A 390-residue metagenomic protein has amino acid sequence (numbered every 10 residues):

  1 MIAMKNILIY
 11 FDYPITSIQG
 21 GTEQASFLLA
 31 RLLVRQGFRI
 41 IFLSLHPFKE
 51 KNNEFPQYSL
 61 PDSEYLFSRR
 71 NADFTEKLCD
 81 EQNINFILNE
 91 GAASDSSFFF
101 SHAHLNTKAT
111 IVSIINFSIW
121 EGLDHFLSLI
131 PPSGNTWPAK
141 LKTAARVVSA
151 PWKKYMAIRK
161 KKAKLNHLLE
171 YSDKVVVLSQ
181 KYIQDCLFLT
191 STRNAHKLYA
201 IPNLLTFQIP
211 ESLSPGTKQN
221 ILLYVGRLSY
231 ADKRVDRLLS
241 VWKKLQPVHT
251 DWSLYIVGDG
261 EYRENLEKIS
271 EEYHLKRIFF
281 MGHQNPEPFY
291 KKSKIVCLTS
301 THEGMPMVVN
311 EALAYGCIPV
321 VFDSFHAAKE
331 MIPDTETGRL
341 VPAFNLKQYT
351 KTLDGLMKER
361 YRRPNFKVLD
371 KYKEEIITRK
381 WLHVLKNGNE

Functional and structural regions predicted by a protein language model:
F11-G20, S26-L28, L32-R70, Y182: N-terminal strand-loop element at the rim of the active site of nucleotide-sugar-dependent glycosyltransferases
G21-L28, N220, S229-K244, E261-E264: A conserved mid-protein helix/loop that constitutes part of the nucleotide-sugar donor-binding site
N89-D95, I115: Short His-centered aromatic/hydrophobic patch
W152-K197: A short, active-site helix/loop in glycosyltransferases that binds the activated sugar's phosphate group
E264-H283: Nucleotide-activated donor-binding/catalytic signature segment of Leloir-type glycosyltransferases, i.e., the conserved
T301: Aromatic "clamp/platform" in nucleotide-sugar-dependent glycosyltransferases that forms part of the donor/acceptor
I318-F322: Short hydrophobic beta-strand element within catalytic cores of glycosyltransferases and related nucleotide-activated
P333-L346, L353-R360: Conserved acidic donor-binding segment of nucleotide-sugar-dependent glycosyltransferases
